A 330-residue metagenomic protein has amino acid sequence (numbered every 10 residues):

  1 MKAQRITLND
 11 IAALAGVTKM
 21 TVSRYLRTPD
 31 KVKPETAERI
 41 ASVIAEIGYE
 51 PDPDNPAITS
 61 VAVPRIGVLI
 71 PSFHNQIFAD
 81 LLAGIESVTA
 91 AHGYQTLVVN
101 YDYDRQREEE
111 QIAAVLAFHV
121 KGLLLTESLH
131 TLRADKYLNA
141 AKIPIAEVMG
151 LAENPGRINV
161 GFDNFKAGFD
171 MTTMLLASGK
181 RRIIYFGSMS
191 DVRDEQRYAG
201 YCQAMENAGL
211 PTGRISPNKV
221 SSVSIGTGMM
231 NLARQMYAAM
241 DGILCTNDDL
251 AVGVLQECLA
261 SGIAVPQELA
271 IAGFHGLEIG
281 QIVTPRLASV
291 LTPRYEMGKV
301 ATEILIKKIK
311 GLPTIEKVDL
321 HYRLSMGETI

Functional and structural regions predicted by a protein language model:
M1-V61: N-terminal helix-turn-helix DNA-binding module of bacterial transcription factors
K2-T7, I44-A83, H92, A114-A117: N-terminal helix-turn-helix/winged-helix DNA-binding helices and compositionally similar short basic alpha-helical
L14, T21, I58-H74, M174 (+1 more regions): Short beta-strand segments enriched in small/hydrophobic residues
I70-D80, V99-R107, V160-D170, Y185-N231 (+4 more regions): Hinge/beta->alpha junction and helix N-cap segments in small-molecule ligand-binding domains
S87-L132: Central regulatory/effector-binding core of bacterial HTH transcription factors
Y103, T126-D170, D249, H275-L287: Flexible loop/hinge segments that line or gate small-molecule binding clefts
R182, T212-R214, V265-A270: Short acidic capping loops at alpha-helix termini that bridge into adjacent secondary structure
M230-I330: Flexible loop/turn connectors
